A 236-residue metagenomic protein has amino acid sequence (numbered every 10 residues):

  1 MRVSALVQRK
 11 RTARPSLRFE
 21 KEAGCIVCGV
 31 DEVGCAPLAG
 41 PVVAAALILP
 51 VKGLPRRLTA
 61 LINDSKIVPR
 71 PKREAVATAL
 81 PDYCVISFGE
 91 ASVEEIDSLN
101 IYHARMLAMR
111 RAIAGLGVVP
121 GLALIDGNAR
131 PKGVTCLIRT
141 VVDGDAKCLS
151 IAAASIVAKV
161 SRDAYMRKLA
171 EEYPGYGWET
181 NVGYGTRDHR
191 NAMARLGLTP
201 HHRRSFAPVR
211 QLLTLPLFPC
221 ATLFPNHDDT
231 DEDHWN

Functional and structural regions predicted by a protein language model:
M1-N236: RNase H-like, Mg2+-dependent phosphodiesterase core, and more generally RNA phosphate-backbone-engaging helix-loop
